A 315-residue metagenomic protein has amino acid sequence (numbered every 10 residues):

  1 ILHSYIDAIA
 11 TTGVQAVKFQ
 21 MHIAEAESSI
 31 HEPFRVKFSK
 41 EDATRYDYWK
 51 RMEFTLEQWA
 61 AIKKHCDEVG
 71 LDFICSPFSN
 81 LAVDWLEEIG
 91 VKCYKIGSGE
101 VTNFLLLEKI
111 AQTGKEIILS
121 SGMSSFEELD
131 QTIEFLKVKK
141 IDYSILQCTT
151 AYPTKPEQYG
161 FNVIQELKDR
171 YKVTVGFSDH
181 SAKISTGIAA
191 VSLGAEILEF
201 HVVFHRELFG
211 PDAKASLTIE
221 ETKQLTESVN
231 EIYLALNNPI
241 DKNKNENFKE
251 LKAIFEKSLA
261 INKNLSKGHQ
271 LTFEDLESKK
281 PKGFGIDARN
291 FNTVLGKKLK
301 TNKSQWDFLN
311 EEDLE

Functional and structural regions predicted by a protein language model:
I1-E315: Catalytic cores and adjacent flexible loops of soluble metabolic enzymes that perform enolate/carbanion chemistry on
